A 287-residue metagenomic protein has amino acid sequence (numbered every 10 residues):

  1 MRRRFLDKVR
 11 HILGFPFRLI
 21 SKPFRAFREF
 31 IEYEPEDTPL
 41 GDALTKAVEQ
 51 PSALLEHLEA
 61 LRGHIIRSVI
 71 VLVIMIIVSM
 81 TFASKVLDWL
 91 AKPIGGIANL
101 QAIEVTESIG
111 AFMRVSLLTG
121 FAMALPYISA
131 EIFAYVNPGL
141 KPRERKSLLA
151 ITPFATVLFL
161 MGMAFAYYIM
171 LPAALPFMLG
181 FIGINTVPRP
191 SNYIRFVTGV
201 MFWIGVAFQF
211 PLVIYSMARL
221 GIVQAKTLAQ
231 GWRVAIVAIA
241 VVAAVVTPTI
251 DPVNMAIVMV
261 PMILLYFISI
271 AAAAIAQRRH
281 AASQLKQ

Functional and structural regions predicted by a protein language model:
M1-Q287: Membrane topogenic/interface segments and analogous intrinsically disordered interaction regions
